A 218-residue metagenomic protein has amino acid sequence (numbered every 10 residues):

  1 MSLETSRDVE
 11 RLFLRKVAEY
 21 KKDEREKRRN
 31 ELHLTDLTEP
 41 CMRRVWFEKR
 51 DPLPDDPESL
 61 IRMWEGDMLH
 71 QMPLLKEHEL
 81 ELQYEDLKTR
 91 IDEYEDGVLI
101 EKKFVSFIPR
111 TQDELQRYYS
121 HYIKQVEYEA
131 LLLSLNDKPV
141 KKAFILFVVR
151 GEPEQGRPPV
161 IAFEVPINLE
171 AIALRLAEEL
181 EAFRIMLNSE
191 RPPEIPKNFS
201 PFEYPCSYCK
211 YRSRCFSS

Functional and structural regions predicted by a protein language model:
M1-L99, V105-E114, S120: Metal-dependent nuclease catalytic cores that hydrolyze phosphodiester bonds in DNA/RNA, characterized by
S2-S6, L135-S218: Metal-dependent nuclease catalytic regions and adjoining charged, substrate-binding loops involved in nucleic-acid end
C41, E129, C209: A residue-level signal for conserved active-site and pocket-lining positions in enzyme catalytic cores
E48-K49, K103, V148, R212: Structured loops at beta-to-helix junctions and adjacent beta-edge loops in soluble globular domains
D67-L75, R117-F147: Metal-dependent nuclease catalytic cores in nucleic-acid-processing enzymes, especially RNase H-like/related
K88-I91, E95, H121-K124, Y128 (+3 more regions): Residues forming well-ordered secondary-structure scaffolds
L99, Y119-H121, F163-N168: Short, low-complexity, polar/charged sequence segments that are solvent-exposed and flexible
